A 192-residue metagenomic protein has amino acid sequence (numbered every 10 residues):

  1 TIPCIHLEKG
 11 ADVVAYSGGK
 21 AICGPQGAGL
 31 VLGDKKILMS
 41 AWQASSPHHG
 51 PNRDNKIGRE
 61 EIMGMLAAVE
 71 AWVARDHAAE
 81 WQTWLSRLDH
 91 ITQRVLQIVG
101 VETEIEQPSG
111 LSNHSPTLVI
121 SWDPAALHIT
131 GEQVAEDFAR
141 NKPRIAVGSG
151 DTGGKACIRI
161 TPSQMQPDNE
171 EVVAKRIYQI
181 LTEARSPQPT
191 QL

Functional and structural regions predicted by a protein language model:
T1-H77, R87, T92-L96, H128 (+3 more regions): Conserved PLP-enzyme active-site core in the AAT-like
E80-W81: A short, highly charged nucleic-acid-interacting micro-segment common to nuclease and nuclease-linked defense proteins
L96-L181, R185-P189: Conserved C-terminal alpha-helix-loop-beta "cap" of PLP-dependent enzymes that closes/shapes the active-site mouth
